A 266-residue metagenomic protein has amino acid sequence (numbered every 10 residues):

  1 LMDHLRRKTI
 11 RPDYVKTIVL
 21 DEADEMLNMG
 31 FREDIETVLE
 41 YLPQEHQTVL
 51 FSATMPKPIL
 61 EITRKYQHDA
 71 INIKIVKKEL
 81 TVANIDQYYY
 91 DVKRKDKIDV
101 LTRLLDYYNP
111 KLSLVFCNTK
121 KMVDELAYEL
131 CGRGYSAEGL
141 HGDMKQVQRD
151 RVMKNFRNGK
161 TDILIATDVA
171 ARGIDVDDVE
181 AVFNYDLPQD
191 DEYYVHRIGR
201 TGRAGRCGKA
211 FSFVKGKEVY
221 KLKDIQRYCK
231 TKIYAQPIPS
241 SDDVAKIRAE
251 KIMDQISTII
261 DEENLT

Functional and structural regions predicted by a protein language model:
L1-T266: Conserved helicase RecA-like core
